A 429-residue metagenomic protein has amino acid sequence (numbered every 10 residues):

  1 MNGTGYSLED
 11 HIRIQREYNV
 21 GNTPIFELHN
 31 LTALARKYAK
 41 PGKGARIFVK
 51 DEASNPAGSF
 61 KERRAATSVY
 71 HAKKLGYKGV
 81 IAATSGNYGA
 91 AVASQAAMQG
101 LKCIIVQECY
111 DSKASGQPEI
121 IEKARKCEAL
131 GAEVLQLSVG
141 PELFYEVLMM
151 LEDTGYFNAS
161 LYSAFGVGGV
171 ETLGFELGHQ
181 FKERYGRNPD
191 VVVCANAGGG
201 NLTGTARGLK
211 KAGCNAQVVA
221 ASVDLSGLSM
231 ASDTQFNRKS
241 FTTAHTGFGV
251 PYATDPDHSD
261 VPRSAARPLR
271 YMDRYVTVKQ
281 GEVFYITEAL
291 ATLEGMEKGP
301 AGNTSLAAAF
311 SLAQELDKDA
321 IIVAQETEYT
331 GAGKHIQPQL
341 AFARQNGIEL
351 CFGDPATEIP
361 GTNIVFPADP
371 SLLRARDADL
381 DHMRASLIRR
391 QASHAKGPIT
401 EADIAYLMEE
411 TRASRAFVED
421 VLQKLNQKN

Functional and structural regions predicted by a protein language model:
M1-K78: Positively charged, low-complexity intrinsically disordered leader regions
N22, F144-E152, K211-E297, Q339-Q427: Active-site/ligand-binding loops adjacent to catalytic centers
A53-E62, G79-Y88, Y162-V167, V193-G198 (+2 more regions): Active-site nucleophile and cofactor-binding loops and adjacent substrate-binding regions of central metabolic enzymes
A72-C109, N188-G204, V219, A301 (+1 more regions): A short, small-residue-rich loop immediately preceding and capping a beta-strand
A90-V139, V147-M149, L228-K239, P262-R263 (+1 more regions): Active-site-proximal loop->helix
Y145-G200, G204-T205, L209, G281-A291 (+1 more regions): Active-site/ligand-binding-proximal alpha/beta "capping" segment
S163, N196-G200, S222-G227, Y252 (+3 more regions): Glycine-rich beta-alpha junction loops
T172, G199, A320-E358: Glycine/aspartate-rich loop-and-adjacent alpha/beta segment that forms the canonical ThDP
